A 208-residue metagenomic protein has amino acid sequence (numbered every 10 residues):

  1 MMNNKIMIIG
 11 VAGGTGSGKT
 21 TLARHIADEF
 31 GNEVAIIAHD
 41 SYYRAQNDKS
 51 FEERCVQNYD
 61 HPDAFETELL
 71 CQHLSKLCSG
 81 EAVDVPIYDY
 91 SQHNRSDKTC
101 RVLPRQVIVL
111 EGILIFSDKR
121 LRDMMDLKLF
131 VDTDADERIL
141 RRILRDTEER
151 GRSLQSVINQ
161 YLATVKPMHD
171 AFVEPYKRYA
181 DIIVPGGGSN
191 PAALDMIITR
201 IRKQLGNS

Functional and structural regions predicted by a protein language model:
M2, L103-P104, L144-T147, K166-S208: NTP-dependent small-molecule kinase module
I8-G10: Short hydrophobic/aromatic beta-strand immediately N-terminal to the Walker A/P-loop
G14: P-loop (Walker A) phosphate-binding loop of NTP-binding proteins
K19: Conserved lysine of the Walker
L22: Hydrophobic positions on the alpha1 helix immediately C-terminal to the Walker A/P-loop
D28-I36: Post-Walker A helix-loop "phosphate-sensing" segment adjacent to the P-loop in P-loop NTPases
A35-I36, R44, D48-Q92: Conserved nucleotide-sensing/catalytic segment adjacent to the nucleotide-binding pocket in NTP-handling enzymes
S96-R150: ATP-dependent NMP and nucleoside kinases share a basic, alpha-helical "lid"
